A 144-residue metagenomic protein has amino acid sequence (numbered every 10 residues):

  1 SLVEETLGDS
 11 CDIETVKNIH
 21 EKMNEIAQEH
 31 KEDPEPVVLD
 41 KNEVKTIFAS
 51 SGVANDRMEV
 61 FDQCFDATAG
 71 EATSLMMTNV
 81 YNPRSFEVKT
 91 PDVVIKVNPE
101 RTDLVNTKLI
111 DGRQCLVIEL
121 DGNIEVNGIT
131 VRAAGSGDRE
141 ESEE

Functional and structural regions predicted by a protein language model:
S1-R84: Long, hydrophobic alpha/beta structural blocks
G52-V53, R57, D66-A67, A72-E144: C-terminal, beta-strand-rich globular interaction domains
